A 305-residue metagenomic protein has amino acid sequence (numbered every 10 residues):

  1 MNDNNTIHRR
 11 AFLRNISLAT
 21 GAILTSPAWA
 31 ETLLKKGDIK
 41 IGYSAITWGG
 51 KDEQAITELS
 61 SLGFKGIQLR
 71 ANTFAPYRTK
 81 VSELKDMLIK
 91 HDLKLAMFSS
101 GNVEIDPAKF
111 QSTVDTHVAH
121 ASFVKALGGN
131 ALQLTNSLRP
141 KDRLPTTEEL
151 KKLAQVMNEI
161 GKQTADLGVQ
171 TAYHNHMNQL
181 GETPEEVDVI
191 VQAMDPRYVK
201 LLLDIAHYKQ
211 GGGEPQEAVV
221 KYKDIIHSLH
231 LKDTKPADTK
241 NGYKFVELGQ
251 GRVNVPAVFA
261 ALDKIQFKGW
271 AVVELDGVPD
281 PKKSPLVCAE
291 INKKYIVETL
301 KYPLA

Functional and structural regions predicted by a protein language model:
N2-T6, R10-I41, G49, E53-S60 (+2 more regions): Histidine-acidic metal/acid-base catalytic patches
I16-T25, E31-L33, D106-L201, Q210 (+1 more regions): Active-site acidic/histidine proton-transfer and metal-coordination neighborhood in alpha/beta enzyme cores
T32-K40, M97-N102, R139-P140: N-terminal small/glycine-rich loop or linker at the start of catalytic domains across soluble metabolic enzymes
L34-K36, I56-S61, R78-M97, T116-G128 (+4 more regions): Acidic (Asp/Glu)-rich catalytic clusters
I39-S44, I67-L69, L95-S100, L132-L134 (+4 more regions): Hydrophobic faces of well-ordered beta-strands that scaffold small-molecule active sites in alpha/beta enzyme cores
I46-E53, A71-V81, V103-T113, P140-L144 (+4 more regions): Acidic-and-aromatic substrate-binding clefts and catalytic sites of carbohydrate-active enzymes
F64: Conserved acetyl-CoA-binding loop of GNAT-fold acetyltransferases
H91-L93, K141-P145, I160, K235 (+1 more regions): A general structural signal for short secondary-structure boundary/capping elements
